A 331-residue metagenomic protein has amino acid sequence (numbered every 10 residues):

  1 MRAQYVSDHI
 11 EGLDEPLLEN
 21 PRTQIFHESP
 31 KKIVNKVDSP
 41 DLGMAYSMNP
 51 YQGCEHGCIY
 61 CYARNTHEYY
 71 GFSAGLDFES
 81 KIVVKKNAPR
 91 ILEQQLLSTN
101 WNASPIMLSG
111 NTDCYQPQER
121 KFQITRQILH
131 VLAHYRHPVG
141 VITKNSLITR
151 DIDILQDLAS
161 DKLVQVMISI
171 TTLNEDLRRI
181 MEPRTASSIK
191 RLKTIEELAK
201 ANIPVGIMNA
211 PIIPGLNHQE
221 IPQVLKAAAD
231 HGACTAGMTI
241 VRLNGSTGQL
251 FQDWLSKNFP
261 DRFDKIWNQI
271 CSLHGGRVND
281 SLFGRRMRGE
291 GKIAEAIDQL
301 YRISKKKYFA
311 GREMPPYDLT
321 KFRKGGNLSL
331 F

Functional and structural regions predicted by a protein language model:
M1-S29, N35-K36, Q219-F331: Auxiliary Fe-S-binding modules of radical SAM enzymes
P16-Q52, H56-M167, T171-R179, S187-K200: Conserved Radical SAM active-site core
V131-H137, T194-V205, L273-G276, L300-G311: A structural motif corresponding to the C-terminal end of an alpha-helix and its immediate exit/capping segment
G140, G206, A236-M238: Short hydrophobic alpha-helical runs that function as membrane-insertion/retention elements
S146-T149, I213-P222: Active-site glycine- and acidic-residue-rich loops that bind and position anionic ligands or nucleotide-like cofactors
S160-L163, P204, H231-C234: Glycine-enriched alpha-helix->loop->beta-strand junction motifs that scaffold or abut catalytic
L173-E175, M181-R184, E197-N217, I240-L243 (+1 more regions): Conserved strand-turn element in the central/C-terminal portion of the radical SAM core barrel that lines
